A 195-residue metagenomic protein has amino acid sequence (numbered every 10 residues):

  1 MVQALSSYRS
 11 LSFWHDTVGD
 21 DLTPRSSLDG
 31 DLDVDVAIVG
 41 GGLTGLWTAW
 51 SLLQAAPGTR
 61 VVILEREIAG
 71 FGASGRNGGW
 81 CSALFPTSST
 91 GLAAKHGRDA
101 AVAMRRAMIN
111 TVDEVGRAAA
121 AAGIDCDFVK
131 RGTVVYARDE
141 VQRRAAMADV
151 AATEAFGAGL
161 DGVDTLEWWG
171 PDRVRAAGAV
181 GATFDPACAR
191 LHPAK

Functional and structural regions predicted by a protein language model:
M1-V36, Q54-R60: Extreme N-terminal leader/targeting segments of oxidoreductases
V2-S10, D16-V18, T87-A94, R117-K195: Flavin (FAD/FMN) cofactor-binding and adjacent substrate-gating region of FAD-dependent oxidoreductase domains
G40-L46, R66: Glycine-rich Rossmann-fold phosphate-binding loop(s) that bind the pyrophosphate of adenine dinucleotide cofactors
L53-R76: Glycine-rich FAD pyrophosphate-binding loop
R76-A107: Glycine-rich active-site loop/strand segments that organize a redox cofactor
D99-R117, A148: A non-catalytic, amphipathic alpha-helix used as a structural packing/dimerization or gating element in enzyme scaffolds
